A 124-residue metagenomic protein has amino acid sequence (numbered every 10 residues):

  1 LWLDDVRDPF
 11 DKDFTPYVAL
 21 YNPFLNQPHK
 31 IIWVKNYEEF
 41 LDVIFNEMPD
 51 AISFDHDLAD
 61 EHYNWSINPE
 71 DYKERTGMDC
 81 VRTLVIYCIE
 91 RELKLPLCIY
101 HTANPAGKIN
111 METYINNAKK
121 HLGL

Functional and structural regions predicted by a protein language model:
L1-L124: Catalytic phosphate/metal-binding cores of nucleic-acid and nucleotide-processing enzymes, i.e., regions that mediate
